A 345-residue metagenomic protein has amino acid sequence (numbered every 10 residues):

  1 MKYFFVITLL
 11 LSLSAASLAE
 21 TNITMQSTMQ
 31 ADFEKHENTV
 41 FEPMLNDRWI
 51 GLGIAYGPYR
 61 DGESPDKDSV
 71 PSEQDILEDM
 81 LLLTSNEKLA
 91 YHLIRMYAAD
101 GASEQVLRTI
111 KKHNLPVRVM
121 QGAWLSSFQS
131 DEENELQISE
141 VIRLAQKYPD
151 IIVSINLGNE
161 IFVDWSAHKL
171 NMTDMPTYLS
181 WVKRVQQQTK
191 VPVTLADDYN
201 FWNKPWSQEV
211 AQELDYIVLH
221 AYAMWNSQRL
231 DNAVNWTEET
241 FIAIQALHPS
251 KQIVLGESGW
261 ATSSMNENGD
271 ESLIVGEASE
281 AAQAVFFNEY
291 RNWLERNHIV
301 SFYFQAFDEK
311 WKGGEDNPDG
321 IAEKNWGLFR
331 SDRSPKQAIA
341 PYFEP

Functional and structural regions predicted by a protein language model:
I23, S27-W49, S64, S272-E277 (+1 more regions): Aromatic-rich peripheral "rim/lid" segments of glycoside hydrolase catalytic domains that contact and position glycan
H36-V40, G101-R108, L136-L144, D197-E209 (+1 more regions): Alpha-helical scaffolding within the catalytic cores of extracellular/periplasmic polymer-degrading hydrolases
R48-A123, S127-E133, Q137: N-terminal carbohydrate-binding/catalytic regions of secreted carbohydrate-active enzymes
I94, I155, I217, L255-E257 (+1 more regions): Conserved, mostly hydrophobic/aromatic
E104-V191: Substrate-binding cleft of extracellular glycoside hydrolase catalytic domains
Q121, V153, N159, D197-T237 (+1 more regions): Aromatic- and acid-rich polysaccharide-binding/catalytic face of secreted or lumenal carbohydrate-active enzymes
A167, Y222-W225, P249-Q283, Q305-G313: Active-site clefts of carbohydrate-active enzymes
V185-N203, K251-S258, V300-E309: Aromatic-lined carbohydrate-recognition surfaces of secreted/lumenal glycan-active proteins
